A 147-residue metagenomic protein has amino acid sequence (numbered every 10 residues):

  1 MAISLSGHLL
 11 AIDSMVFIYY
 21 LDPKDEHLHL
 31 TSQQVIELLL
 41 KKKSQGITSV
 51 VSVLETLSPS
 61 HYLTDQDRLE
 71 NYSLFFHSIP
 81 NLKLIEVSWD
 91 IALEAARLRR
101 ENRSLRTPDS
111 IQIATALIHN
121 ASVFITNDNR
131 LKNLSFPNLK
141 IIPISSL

Functional and structural regions predicted by a protein language model:
M1-T48, H61-E70, L74, N129 (+1 more regions): Short, well-structured N-terminal submotif of metal-dependent ribonuclease cores
I3-S6, L82-I125, N129: Active-site neighborhoods of divalent-metal-dependent phosphate/nucleic-acid chemistry enzymes
S4, L131-N138: Short loop/helix-cap segments at secondary-structure boundaries that form the rim of catalytic
F17, V53, A92, L131-K132: A generic structural signal for short hydrophobic patches within well-formed alpha-helices
K41-K43, S78-L82, N120: Structured helix-beta-strand junction loops
Q45, N81-K83, N138-K140: Conserved beta-strand segments of alpha/beta enzyme cores
L84-V87, I141-S146: Short acidic-hydrophobic, aromatic-tinged amphipathic segments that line or gate anion-handling sites
